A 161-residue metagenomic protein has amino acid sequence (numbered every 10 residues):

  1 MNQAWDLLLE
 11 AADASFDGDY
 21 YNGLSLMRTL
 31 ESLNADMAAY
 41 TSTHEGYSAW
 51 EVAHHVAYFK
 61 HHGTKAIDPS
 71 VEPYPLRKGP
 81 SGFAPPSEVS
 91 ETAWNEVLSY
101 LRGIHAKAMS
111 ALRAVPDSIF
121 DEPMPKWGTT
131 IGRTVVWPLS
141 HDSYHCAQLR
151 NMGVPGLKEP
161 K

Functional and structural regions predicted by a protein language model:
N2-G23, M27-L30, A35-G82, P123-K161: Short, contiguous alpha-helical
A84-E122, R133-P138: Acidic/histidine-rich alpha-helical segments that form the ligand environment of transition-metal centers
